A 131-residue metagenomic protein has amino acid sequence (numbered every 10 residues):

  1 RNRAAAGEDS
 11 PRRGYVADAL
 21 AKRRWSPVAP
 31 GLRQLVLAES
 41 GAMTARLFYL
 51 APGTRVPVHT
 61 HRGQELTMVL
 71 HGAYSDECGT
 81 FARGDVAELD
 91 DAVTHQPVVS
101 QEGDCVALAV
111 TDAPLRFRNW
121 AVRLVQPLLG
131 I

Functional and structural regions predicted by a protein language model:
R1-A21: Positively biased amphipathic helices and basic secretion/translocation or surface-docking motifs that either flank
A21-P57: A short glycine-rich, His/Asp/Glu-containing loop-to-beta-strand
S40, D76-Q96: Short acidic-glycine-tyrosine-enriched beta hairpin
G41-T44, P52-T54, A73-S75, V93 (+1 more regions): Short, charged/polar surface micro-motifs in flexible loops or helix N-caps
A51-T54, T60-D76, G84: Glycine- and acidic-residue-biased ligand/ion/polar-headgroup-sensing regions
V56-H59, E77, H95-Q101: Short beta-strand His + acidic residue motifs that chelate non-heme Fe in jelly-roll/DSBH and cupin folds
V93-F117: Ligand-binding loop in jelly-roll beta-barrel domains
T111-I131: Short peripheral tails and domain-boundary helices/loops at the edges of structured domains
